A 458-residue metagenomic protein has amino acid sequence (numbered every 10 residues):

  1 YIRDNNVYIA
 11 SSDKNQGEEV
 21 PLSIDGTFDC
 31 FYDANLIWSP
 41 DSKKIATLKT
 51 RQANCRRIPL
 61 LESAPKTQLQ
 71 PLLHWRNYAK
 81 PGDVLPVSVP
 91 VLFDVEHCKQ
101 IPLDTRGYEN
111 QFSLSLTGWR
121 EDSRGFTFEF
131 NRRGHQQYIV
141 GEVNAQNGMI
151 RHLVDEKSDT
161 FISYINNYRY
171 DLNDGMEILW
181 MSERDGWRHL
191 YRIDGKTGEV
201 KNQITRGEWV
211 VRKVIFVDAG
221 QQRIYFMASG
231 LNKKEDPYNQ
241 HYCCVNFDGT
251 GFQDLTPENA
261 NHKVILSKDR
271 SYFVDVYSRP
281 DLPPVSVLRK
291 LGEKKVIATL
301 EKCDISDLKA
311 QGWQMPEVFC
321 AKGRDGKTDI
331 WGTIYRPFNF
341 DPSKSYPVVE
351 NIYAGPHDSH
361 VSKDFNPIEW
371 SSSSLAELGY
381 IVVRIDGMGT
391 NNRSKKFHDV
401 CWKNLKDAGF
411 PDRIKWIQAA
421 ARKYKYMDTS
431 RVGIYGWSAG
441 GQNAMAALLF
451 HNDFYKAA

Functional and structural regions predicted by a protein language model:
Y1-I2, T27-I45, H74-D83, V87-V89 (+9 more regions): Conserved beta-propeller blade repeats
D4-Y8, N54-L60, V87-V89, H135-E142 (+3 more regions): Structural motif
N5, A10-D13, L48, C55-L61 (+5 more regions): Short, solvent-exposed loop/turn and secondary-structure capping segments
S12-N15, D94-C98, N144-G148, G195-G198 (+2 more regions): Short loop/turn segments that connect beta-strands within beta-propeller blades
E19-I37, T47-L103, G292-L308, H360-S371: Predominantly five- to eight-bladed beta-propeller fold
V20-I24, I101-T105, R151-V154, S158-D159 (+2 more regions): A short beta-strand motif characteristic of beta-propeller blades
L48, C55-R56, V214-S306: N-terminal targeting or regulatory segments adjacent to alpha/beta-hydrolase or S9 domains
S115-L116, S123, E129, N261-A458: Serine-hydrolase catalytic core recognition
